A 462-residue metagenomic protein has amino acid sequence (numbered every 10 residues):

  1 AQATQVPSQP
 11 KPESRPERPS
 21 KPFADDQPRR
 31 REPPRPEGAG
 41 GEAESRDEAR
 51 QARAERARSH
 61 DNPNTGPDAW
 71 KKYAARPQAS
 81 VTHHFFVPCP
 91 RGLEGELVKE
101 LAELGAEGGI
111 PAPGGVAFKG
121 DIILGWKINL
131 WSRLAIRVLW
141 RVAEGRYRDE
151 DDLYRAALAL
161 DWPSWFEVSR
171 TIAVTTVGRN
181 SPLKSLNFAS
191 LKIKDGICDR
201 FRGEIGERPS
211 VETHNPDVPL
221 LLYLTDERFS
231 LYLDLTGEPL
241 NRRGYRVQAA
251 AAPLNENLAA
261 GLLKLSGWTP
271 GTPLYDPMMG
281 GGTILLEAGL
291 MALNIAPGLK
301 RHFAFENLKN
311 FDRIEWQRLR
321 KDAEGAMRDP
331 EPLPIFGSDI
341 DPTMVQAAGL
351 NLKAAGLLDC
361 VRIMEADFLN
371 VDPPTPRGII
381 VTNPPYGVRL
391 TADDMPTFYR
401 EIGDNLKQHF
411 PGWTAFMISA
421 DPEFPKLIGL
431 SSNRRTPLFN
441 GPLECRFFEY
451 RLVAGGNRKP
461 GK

Functional and structural regions predicted by a protein language model:
A1-V81, L452-K462: Basic Arg/Gly/Lys-rich low-complexity intrinsically disordered segments
G66-W70, A74-P216: Non-catalytic nucleic-acid substrate-recognition regions in nucleic-acid-modifying enzymes
I123-L130, E238-N241, G456: Short, charged/polar, Gly/Pro-enriched secondary-structure boundary elements
R179-P182, P239, P385-R389: A short, flexible beta-alpha/helix-coil linker loop
L231-L265: SAM-dependent Rossmann-like transferase core, predominantly class I methyltransferases with a strong bias toward
L254-P373, V388, A392, P396-F398: Conserved S-adenosyl-L-methionine
D367-N370, P374-K462: C-terminal catalytic and target-recognition region of SAM-dependent MTase-like enzymes, primarily methyltransferases
